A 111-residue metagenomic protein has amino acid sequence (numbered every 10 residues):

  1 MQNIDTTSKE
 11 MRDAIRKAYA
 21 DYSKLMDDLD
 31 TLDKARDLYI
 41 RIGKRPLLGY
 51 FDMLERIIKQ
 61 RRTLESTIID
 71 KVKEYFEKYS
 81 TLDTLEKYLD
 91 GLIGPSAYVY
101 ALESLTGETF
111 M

Functional and structural regions predicted by a protein language model:
N3-M26: Short, charge/polar-rich alpha-helical segments
M11, I15-K17, L32, I69 (+1 more regions): Short, intrinsically disordered, low-complexity terminal segments
A18, L25, L32, I57-I58 (+1 more regions): The feature captures the hydrophobic core positions of alpha-helical coiled-coils
L25-M26, I40-L48, D83: Charged, low-complexity interaction regions
L54-K78: Amphipathic alpha-helical coiled-coil segments
S80-M111: Amphipathic alpha-helical binding modules
